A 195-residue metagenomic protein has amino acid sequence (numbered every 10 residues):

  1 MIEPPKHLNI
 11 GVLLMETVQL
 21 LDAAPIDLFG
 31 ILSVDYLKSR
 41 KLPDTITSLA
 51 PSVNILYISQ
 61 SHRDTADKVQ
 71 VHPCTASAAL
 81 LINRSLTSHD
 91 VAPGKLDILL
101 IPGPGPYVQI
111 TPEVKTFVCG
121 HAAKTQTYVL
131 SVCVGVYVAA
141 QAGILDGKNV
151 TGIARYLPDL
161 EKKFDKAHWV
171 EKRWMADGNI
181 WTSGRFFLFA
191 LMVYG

Functional and structural regions predicted by a protein language model:
M1-V129, V138-A140, P158, K163 (+2 more regions): Extended, subdomain-level signal for the structured scaffold at the beginning of enzyme domains
H7-N9, N149, N179: Residues that mark the start of a beta-strand
L100, T151, M175: Conserved beta-strand segments that form the floor/walls of ligand-binding pockets within enzyme and binding domains
V129-L130, V150: A short beta-strand/loop micro-motif in the catalytic core of glycosyltransferases that engages the nucleotide-sugar
I144-K162: Short, glycine-/small-residue-rich phosphate/pyrophosphate-handling segment
W169-S183: Conserved Rossmann-fold dehydrogenase catalytic segment
S183-F189: Short glycine/threonine-rich catalytic loop with a Thr-x-Gly-x-Asp
